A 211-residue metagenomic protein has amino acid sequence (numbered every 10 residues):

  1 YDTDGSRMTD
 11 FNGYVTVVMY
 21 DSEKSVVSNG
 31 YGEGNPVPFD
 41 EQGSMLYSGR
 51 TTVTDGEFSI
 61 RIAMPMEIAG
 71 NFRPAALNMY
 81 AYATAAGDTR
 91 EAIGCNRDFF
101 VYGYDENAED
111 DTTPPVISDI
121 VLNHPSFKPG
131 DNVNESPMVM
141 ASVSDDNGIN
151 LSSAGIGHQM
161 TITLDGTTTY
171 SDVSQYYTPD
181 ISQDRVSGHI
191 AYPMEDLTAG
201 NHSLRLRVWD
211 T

Functional and structural regions predicted by a protein language model:
Y1, K128-G130: Glycine-centered loop/turn motifs
Y1-G5, V139-S144: Beta-strand-rich structural segments
Y1-T16: Long hydrophobic segments that form regular secondary structure
G13, D111-T113, H158: Residue-level signal for beta-strand positions within conserved beta-sheet cores that form or flank
T16-Y104, V121-S126, N134, M140-T211: Long, low-complexity serine/threonine/glycine- and acidic-rich segments characteristic of extracellular
Y102-I120: Proline/serine/threonine-rich low-complexity linkers at boundaries of modular beta-sandwich domains
D110, G130-N132: Edge/loop elements at the starts and ends of beta-strands within beta-rich repeat scaffolds
